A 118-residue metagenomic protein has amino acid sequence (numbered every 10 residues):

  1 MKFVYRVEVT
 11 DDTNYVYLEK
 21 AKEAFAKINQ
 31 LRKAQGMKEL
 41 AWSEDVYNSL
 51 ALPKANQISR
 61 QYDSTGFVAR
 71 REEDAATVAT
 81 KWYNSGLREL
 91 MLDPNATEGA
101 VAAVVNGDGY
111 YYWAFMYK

Functional and structural regions predicted by a protein language model:
M1-K118: Functional surface patches built around histidine and acidic residues
